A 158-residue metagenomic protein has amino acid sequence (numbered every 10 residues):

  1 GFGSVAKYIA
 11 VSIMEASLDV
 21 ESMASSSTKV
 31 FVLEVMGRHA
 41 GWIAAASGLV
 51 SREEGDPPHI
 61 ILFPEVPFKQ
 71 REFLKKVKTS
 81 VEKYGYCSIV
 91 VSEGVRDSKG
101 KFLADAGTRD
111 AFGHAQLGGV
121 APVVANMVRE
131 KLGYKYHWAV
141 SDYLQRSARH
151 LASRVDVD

Functional and structural regions predicted by a protein language model:
G1-H137: Accessory alpha-helical/coil subdomains and C-terminal extensions that flank or cap enzyme catalytic cores
R129-D158: C-terminal active-site/capping subdomain that shapes the small-molecule cofactor and substrate pocket of enzyme
